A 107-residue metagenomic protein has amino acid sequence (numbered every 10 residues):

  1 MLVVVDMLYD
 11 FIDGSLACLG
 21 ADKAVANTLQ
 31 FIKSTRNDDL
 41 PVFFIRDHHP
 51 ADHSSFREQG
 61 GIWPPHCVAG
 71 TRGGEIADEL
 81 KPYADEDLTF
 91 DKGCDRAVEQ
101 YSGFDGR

Functional and structural regions predicted by a protein language model:
M1-G93: Active-site acidic carboxylates
K92-G93, A97-R107: Alpha-helical scaffold elements lining the catalytic groove of polysaccharide deacetylases
